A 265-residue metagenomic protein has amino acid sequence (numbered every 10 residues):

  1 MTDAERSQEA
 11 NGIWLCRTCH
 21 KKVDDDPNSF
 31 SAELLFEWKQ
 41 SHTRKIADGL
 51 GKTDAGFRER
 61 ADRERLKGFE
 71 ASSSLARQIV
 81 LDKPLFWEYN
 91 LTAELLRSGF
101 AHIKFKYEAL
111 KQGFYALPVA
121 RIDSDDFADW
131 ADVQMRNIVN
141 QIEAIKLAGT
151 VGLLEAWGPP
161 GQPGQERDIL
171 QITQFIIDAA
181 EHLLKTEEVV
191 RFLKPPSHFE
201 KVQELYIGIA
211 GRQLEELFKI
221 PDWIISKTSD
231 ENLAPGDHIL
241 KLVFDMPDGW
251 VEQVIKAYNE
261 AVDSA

Functional and structural regions predicted by a protein language model:
M1-G12, V23-Q40: Histidine-centered nuclease catalytic patch
L15: The −1 position to Zn-ligating cysteines in a subset of zinc-ribbon hairpins
T18: Short, cysteine/histidine-rich loop/knuckle motifs that typically chelate Zn2+
K21, D26, D62, G99-F100: A broad, low-amplitude sensor of folded, mature protein cores
K21-D24, A47, D54, D263: Charged/polar positions within long, soluble alpha-helices
K21-D24, S29, D82-Y89: A short, terminal or domain-edge coil/loop segment
A32-F86: Domain-exit/linker segments immediately C-terminal to small folded modules
E64-A265: Long, low-complexity, intrinsically disordered terminal regions
